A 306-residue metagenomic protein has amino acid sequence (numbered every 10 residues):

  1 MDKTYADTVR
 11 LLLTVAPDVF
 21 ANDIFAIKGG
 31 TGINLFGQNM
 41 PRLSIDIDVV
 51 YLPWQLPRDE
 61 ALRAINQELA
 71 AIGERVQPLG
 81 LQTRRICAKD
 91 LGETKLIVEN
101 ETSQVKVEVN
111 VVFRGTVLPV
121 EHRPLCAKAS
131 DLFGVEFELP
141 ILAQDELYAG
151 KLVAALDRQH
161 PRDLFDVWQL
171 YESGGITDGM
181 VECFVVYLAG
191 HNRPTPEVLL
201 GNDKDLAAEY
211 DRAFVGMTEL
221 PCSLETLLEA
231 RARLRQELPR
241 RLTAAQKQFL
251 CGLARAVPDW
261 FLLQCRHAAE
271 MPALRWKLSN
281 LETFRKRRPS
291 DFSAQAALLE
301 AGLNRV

Functional and structural regions predicted by a protein language model:
M1-V306: Compositionally biased terminal segments of proteins
